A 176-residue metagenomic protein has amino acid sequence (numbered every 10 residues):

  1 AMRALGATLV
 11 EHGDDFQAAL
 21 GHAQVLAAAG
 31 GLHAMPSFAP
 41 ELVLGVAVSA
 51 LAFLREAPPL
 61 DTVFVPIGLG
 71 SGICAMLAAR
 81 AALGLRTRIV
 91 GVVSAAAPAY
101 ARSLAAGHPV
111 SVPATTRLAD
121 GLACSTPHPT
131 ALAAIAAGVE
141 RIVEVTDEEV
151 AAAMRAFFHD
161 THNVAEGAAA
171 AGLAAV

Functional and structural regions predicted by a protein language model:
A1-V176: PLP-dependent amino-acid enzyme catalytic core
